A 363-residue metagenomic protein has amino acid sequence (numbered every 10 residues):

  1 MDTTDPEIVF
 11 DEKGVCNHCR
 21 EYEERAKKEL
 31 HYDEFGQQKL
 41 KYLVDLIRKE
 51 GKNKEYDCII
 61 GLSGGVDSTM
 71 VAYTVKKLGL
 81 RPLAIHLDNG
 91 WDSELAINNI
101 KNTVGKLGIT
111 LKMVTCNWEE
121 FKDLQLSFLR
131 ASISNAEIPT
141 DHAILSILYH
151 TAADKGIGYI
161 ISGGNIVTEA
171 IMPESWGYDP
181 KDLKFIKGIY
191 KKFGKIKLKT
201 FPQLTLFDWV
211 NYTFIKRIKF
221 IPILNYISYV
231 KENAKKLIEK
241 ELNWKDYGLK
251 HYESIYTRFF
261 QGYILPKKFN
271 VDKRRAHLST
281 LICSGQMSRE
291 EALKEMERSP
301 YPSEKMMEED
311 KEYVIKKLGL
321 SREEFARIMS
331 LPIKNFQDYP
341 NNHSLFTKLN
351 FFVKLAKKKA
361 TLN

Functional and structural regions predicted by a protein language model:
M1-C58, T74-N363: Nucleotide-activated chemistry modules centered on ATP-dependent adenylation/adenylyltransferase
C58-D67: Short, glycine-rich nucleotide/cofactor-binding loops
M70-V71: Hydrophobic positions on the alpha1 helix immediately C-terminal to the Walker A/P-loop
